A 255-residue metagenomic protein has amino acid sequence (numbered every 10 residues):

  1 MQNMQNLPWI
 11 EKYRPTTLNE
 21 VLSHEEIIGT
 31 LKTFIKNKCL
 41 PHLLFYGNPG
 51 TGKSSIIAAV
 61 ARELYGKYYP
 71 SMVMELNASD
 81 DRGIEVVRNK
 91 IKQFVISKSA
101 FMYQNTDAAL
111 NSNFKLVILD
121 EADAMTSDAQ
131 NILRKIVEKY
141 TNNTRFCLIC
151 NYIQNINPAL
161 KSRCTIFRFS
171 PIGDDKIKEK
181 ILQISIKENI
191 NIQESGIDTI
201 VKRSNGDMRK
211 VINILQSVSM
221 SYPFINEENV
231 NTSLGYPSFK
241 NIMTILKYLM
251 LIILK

Functional and structural regions predicted by a protein language model:
M1-I166, K176, M220: P-loop/Walker A NTP-binding region and its immediately flanking N-terminal helices in P-loop NTPase folds
H24, D80, I84, I149 (+6 more regions): Generic alpha-helical segment signature
E25, C39, P171, N205-M208: Residues at alpha-helix boundaries and short interhelical turns
I57, I181, I200: Aromatic/hydrophobic pocket-lining residues that form π-stacking "cages" and hydrophobic walls in ligand
C164, S170-G196: Conserved small helical "lid"/interfacial subdomain of P-loop NTPases
I186-K255: AAA+ P-loop NTPase domains with strong preference for DNA replication initiators and clamp-loader complexes
